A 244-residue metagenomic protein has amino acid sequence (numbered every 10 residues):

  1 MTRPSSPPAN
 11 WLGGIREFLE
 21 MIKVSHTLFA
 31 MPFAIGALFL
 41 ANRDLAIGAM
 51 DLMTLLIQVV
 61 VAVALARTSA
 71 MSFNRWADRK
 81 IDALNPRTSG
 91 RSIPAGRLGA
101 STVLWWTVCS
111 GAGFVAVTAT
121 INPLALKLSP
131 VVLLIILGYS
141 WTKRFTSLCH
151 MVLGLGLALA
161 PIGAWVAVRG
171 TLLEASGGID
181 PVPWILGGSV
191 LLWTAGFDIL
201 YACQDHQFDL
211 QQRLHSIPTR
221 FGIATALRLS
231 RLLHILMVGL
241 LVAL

Functional and structural regions predicted by a protein language model:
M1-E20: Transit-peptide-like, low-complexity N-terminal presequences and other terminal intrinsically disordered regions
W11-I15, P32, I57, L134 (+3 more regions): Alpha-helical membrane-protein architecture signal
I15-E20, V61, R91-A175, P181 (+1 more regions): Intramembrane alpha-helical segments
K23-M31: Membrane-interface helix starts
A30, F73, A77-D82, F208: Proline-centered turn/helix-capping motifs that create local helix->coil transitions or kinks
A34-L40, D44-A77, R87, G111-A119 (+3 more regions): Membrane-embedded alpha-helical segments that form the functional core of polytopic membrane enzymes, especially those
L55-V63, R79-S129, Q211-L244: Multi-pass membrane catalytic core of lipid/isoprenoid biosynthesis enzymes
